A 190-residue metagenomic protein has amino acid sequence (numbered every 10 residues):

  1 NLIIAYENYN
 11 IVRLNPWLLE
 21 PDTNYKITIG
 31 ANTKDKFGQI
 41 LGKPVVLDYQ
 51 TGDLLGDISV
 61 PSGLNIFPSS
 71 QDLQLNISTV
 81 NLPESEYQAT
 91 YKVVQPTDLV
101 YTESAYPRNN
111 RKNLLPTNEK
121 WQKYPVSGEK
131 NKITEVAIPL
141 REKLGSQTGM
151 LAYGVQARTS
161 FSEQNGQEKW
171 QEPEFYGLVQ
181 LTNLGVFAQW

Functional and structural regions predicted by a protein language model:
N1-L181: Acidic, low-complexity Ser/Thr/Gly/Pro-rich repeat segments typical of extracellular/periplasmic and surface-exposed
L181-W190: C-terminal segments of large proteins
